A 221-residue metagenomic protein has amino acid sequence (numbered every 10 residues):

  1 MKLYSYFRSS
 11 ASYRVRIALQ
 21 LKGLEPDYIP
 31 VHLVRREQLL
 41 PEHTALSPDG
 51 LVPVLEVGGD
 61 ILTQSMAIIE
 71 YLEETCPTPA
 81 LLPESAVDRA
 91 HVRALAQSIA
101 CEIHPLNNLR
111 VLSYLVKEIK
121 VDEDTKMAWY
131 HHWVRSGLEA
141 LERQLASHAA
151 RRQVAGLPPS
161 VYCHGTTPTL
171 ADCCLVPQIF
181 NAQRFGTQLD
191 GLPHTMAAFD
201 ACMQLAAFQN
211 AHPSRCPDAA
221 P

Functional and structural regions predicted by a protein language model:
M1, R143, Q153-V154, A219-P221: Basic/polar N-terminal segments that are highly enriched at the extreme N-terminus, encompassing both cleavable
M1-K126, Q153-V154: GST-like domain detector, emphasizing the conserved glutathione-binding G-site in the N-terminal thioredoxin-like
L33-V34, M196, C216: Conserved beta-strand edge residues that scaffold enzyme active sites
E37-L39, A201, P221: Short Asp/Glu-rich motifs
I99-Q204: GST-like fold's C-terminal all-alpha helical module
V116, C216-P221: Carbohydrate-binding/catalytic loop surfaces
F208-A211: Charged phosphate-binding loop/patch that engages nucleotide di/tri-phosphates or the phosphate backbone of nucleic
